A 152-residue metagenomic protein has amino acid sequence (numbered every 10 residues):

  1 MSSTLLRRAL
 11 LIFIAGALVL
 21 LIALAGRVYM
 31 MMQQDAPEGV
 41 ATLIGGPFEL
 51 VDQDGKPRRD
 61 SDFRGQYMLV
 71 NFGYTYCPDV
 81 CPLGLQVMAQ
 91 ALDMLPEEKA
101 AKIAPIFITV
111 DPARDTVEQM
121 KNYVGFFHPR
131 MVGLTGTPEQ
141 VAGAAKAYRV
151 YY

Functional and structural regions predicted by a protein language model:
M1-P47, V51: N-terminal targeting signals for export/organelle localization
L43-G45, F63-Y67, A100-P105, D115 (+1 more regions): Extracytoplasmic
E49, K121-Y152: Short, internal strand/loop/helix patches that form the active-site neighborhood or redox-interaction surface
R58-G84, M88: Short active-site neighborhood of thiol/selenol oxidoreductases, capturing the structured segment around
Q66, L85-F107, G125: Conserved helix-turn-beta segment immediately C-terminal to the redox Cys motif in thioredoxin-like folds
P82-L85, A89-L92, V117, K121 (+2 more regions): Extracytoplasmic/secreted envelope proteins and their assembly/folding machinery, especially bacterial periplasmic
A100-D115, R130-V141: Thiol-based oxidoreductase modules, predominantly thioredoxin-like and allied folds used for disulfide exchange
